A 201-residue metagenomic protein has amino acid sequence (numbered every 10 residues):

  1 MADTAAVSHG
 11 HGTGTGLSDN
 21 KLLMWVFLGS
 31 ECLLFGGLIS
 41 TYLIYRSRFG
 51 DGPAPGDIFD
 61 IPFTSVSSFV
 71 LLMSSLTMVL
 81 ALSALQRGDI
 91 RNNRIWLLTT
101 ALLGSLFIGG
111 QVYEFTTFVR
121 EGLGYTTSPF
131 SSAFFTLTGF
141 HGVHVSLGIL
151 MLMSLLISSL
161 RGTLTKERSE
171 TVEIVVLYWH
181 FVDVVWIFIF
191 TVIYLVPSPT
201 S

Functional and structural regions predicted by a protein language model:
M1-S201: ...captures the hydrophobic TM-helix bundle architecture rather than a specific catalytic motif, and can also fire on
